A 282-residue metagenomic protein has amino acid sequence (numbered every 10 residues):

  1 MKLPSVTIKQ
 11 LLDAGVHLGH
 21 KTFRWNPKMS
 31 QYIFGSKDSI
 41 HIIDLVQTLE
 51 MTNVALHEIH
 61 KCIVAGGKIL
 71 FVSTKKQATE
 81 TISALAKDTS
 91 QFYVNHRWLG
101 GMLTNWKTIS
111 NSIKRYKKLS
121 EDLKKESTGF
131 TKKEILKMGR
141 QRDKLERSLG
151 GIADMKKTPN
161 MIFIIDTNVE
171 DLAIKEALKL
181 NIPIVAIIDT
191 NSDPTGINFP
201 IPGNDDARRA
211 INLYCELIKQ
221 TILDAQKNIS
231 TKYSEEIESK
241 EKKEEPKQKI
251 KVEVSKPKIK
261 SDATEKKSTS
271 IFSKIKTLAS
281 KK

Functional and structural regions predicted by a protein language model:
M1-K68, T74-K75, T79-D122, N228-E245: N-terminal cationic and glycine-rich segments that engage phosphates or anionic surfaces
M1-V6, D224-K282: Intrinsically disordered, compositionally biased charged tails
K2, Q10, T22-R24, T108 (+5 more regions): Replace "in large, NTP-powered and nucleic-acid-processing enzymes" with "in large, NTP-powered factors and other
G15, F71, I162, Y214: Residue-level signature of catalytic and energy-coupling elements of molecular machines, predominantly ATP/GTP-dependent
K68-L70, F92-N95, F163, P183-I188 (+1 more regions): Short hydrophobic alpha-helical runs that function as membrane-insertion/retention elements
G101-K144, D205-D206, Y214-I229: Conserved phosphate-handling catalytic cores of large alpha/beta enzymes
T128-V185, D189: Extended, charged alpha-helical interaction scaffolds
L172-T231: Short glycine/threonine-rich loop/turn motifs
